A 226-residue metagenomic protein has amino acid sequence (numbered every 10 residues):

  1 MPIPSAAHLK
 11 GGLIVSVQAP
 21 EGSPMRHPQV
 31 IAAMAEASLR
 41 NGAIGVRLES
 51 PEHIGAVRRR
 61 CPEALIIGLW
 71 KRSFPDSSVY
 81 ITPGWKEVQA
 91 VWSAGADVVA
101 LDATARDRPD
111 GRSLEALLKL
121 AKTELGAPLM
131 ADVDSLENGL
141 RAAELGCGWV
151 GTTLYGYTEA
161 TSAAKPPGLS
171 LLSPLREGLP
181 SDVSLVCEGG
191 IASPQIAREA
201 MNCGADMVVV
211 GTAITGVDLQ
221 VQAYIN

Functional and structural regions predicted by a protein language model:
M1-M25, S173: N-terminal amphipathic alpha-helix/helix-capping segment at the start of soluble metabolic enzymes
I3-H8, W92-S93, T123, E177-L179 (+1 more regions): Solvent-exposed alpha-helices and their adjacent loops that cap or buttress functional pockets in soluble metabolic
K10-V15, C61-S77, L120-D134, G178-E188: Short beta-strand/loop segments at the ligand-binding rim of alpha/beta enzyme cores
V17-P20, R40-N41, V46, W70-F74 (+3 more regions): Glycine-rich phosphate-binding active-site loops on the catalytic face of alpha/beta enzymes
P24-P28, V46-I66, S78-K86, A103-K122 (+4 more regions): Active-site-adjacent beta->alpha loops and helix N-cap segments on the catalytic face of soluble alpha/beta enzymes
Q29-E36: Short catalytic helix/loop segments, enriched in acidic residues and glycine and frequently bearing histidine
I31, D76-A94, D134-G148, S181 (+2 more regions): Catalytic cores of alpha/beta
E36-G42, V99, A121-G126, G178-V183 (+1 more regions): Short, surface-exposed connector motifs at secondary-structure boundaries
